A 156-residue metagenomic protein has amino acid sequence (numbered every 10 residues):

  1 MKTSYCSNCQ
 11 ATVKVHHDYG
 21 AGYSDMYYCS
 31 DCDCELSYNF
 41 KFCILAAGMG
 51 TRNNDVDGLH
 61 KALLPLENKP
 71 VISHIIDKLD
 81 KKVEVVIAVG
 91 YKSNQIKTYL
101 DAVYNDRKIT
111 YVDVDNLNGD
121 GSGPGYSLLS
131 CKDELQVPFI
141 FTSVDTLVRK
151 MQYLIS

Functional and structural regions predicted by a protein language model:
T3-S4, A11-V13, G20, C34-I44 (+1 more regions): Conserved N-terminal catalytic core of the sugar/cofactor nucleotidyltransferase
S7-N8, D25-D57: N-terminal nucleotide-binding beta1-loop-alpha1 segment
H17-M26: Short linker/helix segments within small regulatory modules
G50, H60, S93-N94: Alpha-helix N-cap/helix-start and coil->helix boundary motif
R52-N53, Q95, R149-K150: Glycine/Thr-rich phosphate-binding loops of Rossmann-like dinucleotide-binding domains
G58-H74: Short catalytic helix/loop segments, enriched in acidic residues and glycine and frequently bearing histidine
S143-L147: The conserved acidic donor/metal-binding loop of glycosyltransferases
M151-S156: Conserved donor-nucleotide/metal-binding helix-loop-beta segment in metal-dependent transferases, i.e., the alpha-helix
